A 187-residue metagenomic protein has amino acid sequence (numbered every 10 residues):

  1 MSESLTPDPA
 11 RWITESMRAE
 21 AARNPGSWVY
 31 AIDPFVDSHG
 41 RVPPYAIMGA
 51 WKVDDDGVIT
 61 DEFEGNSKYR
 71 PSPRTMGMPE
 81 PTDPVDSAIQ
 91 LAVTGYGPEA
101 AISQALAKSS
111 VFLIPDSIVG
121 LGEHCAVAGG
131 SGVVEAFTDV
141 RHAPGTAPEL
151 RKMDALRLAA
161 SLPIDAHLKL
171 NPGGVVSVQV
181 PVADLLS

Functional and structural regions predicted by a protein language model:
M1-S187: An interfacial alpha-helical scaffold signature
